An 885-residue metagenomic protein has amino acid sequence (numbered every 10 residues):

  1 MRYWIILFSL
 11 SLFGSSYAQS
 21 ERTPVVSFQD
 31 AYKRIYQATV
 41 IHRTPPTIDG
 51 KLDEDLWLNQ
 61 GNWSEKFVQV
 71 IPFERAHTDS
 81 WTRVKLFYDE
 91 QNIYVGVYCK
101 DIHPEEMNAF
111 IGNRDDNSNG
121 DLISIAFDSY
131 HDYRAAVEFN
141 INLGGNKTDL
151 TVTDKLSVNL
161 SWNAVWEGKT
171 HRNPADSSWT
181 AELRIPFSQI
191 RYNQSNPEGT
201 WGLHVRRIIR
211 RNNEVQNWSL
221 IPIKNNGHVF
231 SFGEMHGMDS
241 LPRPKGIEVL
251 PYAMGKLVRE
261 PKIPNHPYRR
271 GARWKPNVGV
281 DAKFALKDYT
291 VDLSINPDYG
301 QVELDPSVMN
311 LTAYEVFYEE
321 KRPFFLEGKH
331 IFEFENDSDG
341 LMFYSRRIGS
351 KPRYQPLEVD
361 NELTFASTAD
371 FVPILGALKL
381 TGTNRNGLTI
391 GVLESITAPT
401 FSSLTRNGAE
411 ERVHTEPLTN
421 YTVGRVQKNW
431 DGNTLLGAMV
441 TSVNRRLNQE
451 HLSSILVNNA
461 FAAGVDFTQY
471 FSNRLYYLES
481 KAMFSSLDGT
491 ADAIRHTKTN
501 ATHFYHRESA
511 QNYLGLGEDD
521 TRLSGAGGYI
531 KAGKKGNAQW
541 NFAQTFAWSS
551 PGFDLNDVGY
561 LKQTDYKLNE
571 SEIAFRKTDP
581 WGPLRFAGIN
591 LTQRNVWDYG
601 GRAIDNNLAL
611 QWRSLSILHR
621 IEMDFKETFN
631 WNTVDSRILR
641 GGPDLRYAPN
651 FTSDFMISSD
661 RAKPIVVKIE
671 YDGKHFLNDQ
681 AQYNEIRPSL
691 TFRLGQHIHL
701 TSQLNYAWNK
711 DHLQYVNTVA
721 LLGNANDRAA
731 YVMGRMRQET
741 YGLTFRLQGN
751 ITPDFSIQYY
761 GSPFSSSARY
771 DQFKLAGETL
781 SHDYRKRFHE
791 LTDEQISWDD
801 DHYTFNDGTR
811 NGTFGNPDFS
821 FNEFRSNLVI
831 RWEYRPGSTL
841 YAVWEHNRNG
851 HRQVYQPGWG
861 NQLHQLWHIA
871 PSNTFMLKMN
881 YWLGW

Functional and structural regions predicted by a protein language model:
M1-T23: Bacterial Sec-dependent N-terminal signal peptides
Q19-N429, T434-M439, L447, I869: Structural preference for beta-rich elements and adjacent junctions enriched in aromatics
M107-A109, K262-N265, S403-N407, N448-H451 (+4 more regions): Short acidic, glycine/proline-rich loop/turn micro-motifs
P222-P244, T400-A460, Y470-N473, K534-N537 (+1 more regions): Outer-membrane beta-barrel transmembrane domain signature of Gram-negative proteins, especially the mid-to-C-terminal
P267-Y268, G279-D281, I295-G300, E411 (+6 more regions): Conserved short loop/turn motifs at secondary-structure junctions
R269-R270, T312, T368, E410-P417 (+6 more regions): Alpha-helix capping and helix-loop boundary segments enriched in small/acidic/polar residues
T290-V291, N296, L304-S307, Y314-E315 (+4 more regions): Extended, well-ordered alpha-helical scaffold/bundle regions in very large, multi-domain proteins
P373-L375, T381, D466-W885: Exposed, low-structure sequence patches enriched in small/polar residues
